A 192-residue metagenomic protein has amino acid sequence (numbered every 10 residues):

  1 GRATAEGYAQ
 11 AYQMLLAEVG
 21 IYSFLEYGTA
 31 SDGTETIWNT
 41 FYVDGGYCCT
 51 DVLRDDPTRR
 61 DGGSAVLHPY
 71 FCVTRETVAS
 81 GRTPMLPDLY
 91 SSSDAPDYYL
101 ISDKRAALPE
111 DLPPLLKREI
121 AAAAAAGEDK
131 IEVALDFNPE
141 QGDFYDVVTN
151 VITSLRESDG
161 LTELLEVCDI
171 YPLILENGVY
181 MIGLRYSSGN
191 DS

Functional and structural regions predicted by a protein language model:
G1-T4: Short, conserved helix/loop micro-motifs enriched in His/Cys and acidic residues
E6-E76: Hydrophobic/aromatic-rich core segments of domains that either
T77-S192: N-terminal accessory/pre-domain segments preceding catalytic cores
